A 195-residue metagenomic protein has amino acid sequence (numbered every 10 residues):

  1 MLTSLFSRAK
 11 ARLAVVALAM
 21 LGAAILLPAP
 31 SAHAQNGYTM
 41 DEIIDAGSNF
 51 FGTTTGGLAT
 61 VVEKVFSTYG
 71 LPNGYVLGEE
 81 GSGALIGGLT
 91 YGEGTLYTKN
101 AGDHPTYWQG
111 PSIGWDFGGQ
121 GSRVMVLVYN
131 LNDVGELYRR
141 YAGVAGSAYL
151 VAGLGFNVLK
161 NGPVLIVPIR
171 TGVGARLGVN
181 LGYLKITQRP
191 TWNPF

Functional and structural regions predicted by a protein language model:
L2-L18: Bacterial N-terminal signal peptides that target proteins for export
M20-L27: Hydrophobic core
L27-A34: Sec/Tat signal peptide C-region and signal peptidase I cleavage site
Q35-F195: Small-residue-enriched, tightly packed secondary-structure blocks
